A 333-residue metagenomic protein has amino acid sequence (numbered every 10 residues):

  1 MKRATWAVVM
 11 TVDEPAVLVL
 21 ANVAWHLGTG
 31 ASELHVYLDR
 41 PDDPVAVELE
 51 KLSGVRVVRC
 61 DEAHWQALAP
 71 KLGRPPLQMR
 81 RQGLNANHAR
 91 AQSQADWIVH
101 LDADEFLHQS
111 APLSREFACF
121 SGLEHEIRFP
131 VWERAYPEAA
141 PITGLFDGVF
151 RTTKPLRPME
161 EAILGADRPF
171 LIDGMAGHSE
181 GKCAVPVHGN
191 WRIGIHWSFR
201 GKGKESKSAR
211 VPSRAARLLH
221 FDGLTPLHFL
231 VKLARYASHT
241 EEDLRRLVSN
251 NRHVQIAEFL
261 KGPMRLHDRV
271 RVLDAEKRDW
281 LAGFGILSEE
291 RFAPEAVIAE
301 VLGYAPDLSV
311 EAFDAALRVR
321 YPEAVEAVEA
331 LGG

Functional and structural regions predicted by a protein language model:
M1-L27: N-proximal low-complexity "stem/linker" segments adjacent to membrane-targeting elements
A21-N22, N85, D102, E116: Short, hydrophobic/aromatic alpha-helical segments in well-folded domains
A24-T29, D42, E48-G54, R115-G122: Short, surface-exposed basic-aromatic patches at helix termini and helix-loop junctions that form
S32-E33, D96, H125: Short acidic/polar active-site loop segments enriched in Thr and Asp
S32-P41, V57-E62: Short beta-strand/loop segment that forms part of the nucleotide-sugar
V45-W97: Active-site-proximal specificity loops/subdomain of glycosyltransferases
P76-M79, Q109-G333: Catalytic-site signature of metal-activated, phosphate-bearing donor transferases, centered on the GT-A/GT-A-like
A95-H108: Short beta-strand-to-loop acidic/aromatic patch adjacent to the donor-nucleotide binding site
